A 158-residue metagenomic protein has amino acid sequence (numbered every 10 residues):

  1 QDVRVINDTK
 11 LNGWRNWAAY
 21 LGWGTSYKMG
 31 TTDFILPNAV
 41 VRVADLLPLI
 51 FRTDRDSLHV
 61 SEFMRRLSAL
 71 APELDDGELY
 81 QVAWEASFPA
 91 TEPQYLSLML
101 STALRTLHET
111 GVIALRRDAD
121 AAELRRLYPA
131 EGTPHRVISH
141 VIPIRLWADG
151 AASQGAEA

Functional and structural regions predicted by a protein language model:
Q1-A158: Non-catalytic recognition/regulatory regions in large multidomain proteins
